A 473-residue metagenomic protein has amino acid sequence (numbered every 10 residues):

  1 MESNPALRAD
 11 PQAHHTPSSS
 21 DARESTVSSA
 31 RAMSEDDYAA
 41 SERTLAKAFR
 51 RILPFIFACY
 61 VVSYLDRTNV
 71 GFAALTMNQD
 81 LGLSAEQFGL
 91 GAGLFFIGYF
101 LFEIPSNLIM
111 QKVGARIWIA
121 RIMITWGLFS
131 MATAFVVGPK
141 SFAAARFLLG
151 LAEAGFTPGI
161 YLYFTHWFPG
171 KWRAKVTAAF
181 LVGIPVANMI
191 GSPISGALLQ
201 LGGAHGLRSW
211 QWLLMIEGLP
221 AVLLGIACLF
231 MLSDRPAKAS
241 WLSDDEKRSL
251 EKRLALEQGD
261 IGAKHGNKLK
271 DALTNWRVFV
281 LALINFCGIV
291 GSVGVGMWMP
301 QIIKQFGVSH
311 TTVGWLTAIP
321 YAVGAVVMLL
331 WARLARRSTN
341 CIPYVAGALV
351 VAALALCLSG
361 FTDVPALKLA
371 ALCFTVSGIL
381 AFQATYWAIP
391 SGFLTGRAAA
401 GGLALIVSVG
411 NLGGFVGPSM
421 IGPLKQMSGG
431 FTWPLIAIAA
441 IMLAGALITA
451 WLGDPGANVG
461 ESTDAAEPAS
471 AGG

Functional and structural regions predicted by a protein language model:
V70-G71, K270-M328, Q383, W387 (+1 more regions): Extracytoplasmic gate region of multi-pass secondary transporters
G82, G114, F135-S141, A152 (+3 more regions): Helix-breaking motifs and short loop linkers at transmembrane-helix boundaries and internal kinks in secondary membrane
L101-K140: Conserved MFS/SLC helix-loop-helix module at the cytosolic interface between two early adjacent transmembrane helices
Q111-M123, R336-L349: Cytoplasmic membrane-interface "Motif A"-like loop-to-helix N-cap segments of 12-TM Major Facilitator Superfamily
A145-V182: Cytoplasmic helix-loop-helix junction between adjacent transmembrane helices in 12-TM secondary transporters
K175-L199, P220-A221, V407-G417: Glycine-rich segments within core transmembrane alpha-helices of 12-TM secondary carriers
T339-I389: C-terminal transmembrane helical hairpin of 12-TM major facilitator-type secondary transporters
F393-S428: A late C-terminal transmembrane helix in Major Facilitator Superfamily
